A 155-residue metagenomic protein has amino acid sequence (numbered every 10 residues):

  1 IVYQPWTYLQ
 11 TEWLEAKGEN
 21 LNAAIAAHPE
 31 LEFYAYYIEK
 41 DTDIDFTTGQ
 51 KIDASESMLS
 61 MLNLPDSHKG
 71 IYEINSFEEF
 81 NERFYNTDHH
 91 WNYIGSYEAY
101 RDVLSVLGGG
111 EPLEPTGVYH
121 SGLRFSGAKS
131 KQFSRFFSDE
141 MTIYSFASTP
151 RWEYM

Functional and structural regions predicted by a protein language model:
I1-M155: Extracellular glycan-modifying ectodomains
